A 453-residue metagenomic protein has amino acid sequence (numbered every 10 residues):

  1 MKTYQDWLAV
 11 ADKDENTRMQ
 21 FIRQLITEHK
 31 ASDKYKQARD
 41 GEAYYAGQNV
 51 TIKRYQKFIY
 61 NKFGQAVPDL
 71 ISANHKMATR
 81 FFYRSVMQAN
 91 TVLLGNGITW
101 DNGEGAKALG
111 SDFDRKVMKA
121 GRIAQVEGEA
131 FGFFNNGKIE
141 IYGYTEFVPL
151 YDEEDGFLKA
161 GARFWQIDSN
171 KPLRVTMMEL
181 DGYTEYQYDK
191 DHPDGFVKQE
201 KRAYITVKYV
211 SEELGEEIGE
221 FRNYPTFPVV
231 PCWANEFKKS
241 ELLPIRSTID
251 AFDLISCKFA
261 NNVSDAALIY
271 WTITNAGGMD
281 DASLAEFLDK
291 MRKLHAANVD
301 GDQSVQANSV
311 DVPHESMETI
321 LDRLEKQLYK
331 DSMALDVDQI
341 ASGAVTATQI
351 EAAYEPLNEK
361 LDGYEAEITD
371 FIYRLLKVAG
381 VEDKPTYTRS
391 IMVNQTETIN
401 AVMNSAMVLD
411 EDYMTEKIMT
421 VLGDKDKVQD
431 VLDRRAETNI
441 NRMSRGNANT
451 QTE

Functional and structural regions predicted by a protein language model:
M1-I139, E453: Extended, helix-rich architectural segments
M1-N49, F237-R246, W271-N298, D331-A341 (+1 more regions): Short N-terminal secondary-structure initiator segments
R84-Q88, V126-A130, R246-N262, E416: Short, hydrophobic/amphipathic alpha-helical patches that form generic packing surfaces within helical domains
S85, G97, Q303-D311, T438: Short glycine/proline-rich turn/loop motifs
G105, L109-V117, P244, T248 (+3 more regions): Short amphipathic alpha-helical segments
G121, Q125-V230: Extended, regular secondary-structure scaffolds
S211-V345: Extended, charged amphipathic alpha-helical segments
A285-D289, L294, N298, V312 (+2 more regions): C-terminal helix-loop subdomains that flank or include functional centers
